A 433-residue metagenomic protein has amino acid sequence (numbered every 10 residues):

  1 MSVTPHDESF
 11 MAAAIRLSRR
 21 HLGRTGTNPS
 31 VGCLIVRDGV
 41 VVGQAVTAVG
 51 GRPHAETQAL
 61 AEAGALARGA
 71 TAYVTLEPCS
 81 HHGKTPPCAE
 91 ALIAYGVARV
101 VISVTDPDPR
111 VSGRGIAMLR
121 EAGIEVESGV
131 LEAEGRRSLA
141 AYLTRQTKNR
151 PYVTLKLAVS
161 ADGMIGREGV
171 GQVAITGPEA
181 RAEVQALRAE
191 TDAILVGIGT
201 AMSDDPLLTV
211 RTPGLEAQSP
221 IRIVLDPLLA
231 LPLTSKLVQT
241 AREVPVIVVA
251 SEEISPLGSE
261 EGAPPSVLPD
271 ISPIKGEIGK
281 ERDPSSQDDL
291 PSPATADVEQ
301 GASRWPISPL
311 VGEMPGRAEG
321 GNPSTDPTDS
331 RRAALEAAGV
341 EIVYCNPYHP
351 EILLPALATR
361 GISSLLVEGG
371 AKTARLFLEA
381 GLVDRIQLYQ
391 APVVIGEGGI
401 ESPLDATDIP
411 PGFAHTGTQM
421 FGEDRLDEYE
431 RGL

Functional and structural regions predicted by a protein language model:
S2-N28, Q44, K84, Y152-V153 (+2 more regions): Enzymes that bind and transform nitrogen-containing heteroaromatic metabolites
G23-T25, I116, V130-A158, M164: Proteins enriched for Cys/Gly/acidic motifs involved in redox and nucleic-acid/cofactor modification
T25-G39: N-terminal glycine-rich anion-binding loops that anchor highly charged ligand groups
I35-G135, I221, L376: Zn2+-dependent cytidine deaminase-like catalytic core
L257-E260, G276-E277, G312-E313: Glycine-biased, low-complexity coil/linker segments
L257-G262, P293-D297: Short, recurring structural edge motifs at helix starts
S266-I274, R304-P306, E313: Extracellular disulfide-bonded cysteine-rich modules/repeats
I278-D289, R317: Short, surface-exposed terminal/edge motifs of secreted or surface/virion proteins that either
